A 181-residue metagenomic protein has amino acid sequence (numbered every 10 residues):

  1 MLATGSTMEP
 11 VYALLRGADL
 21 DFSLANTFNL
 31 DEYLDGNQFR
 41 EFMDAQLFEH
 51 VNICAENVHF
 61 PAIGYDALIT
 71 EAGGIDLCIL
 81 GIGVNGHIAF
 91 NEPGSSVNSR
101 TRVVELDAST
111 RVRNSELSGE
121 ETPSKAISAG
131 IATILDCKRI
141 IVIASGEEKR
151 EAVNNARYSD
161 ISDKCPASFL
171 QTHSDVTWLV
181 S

Functional and structural regions predicted by a protein language model:
M1-A18: Glycine-rich N-terminal segment of FAD-binding domains in flavoprotein oxidoreductases, spanning the beta-loop-helix
L2-T7, L80-V84, S145: Glycine-rich beta-strand-to-loop/alpha-helix junction loops that act as flexible
L14-F22, A45-Q46, P93-V103, Y158-I161: A glycine- and small-aliphatic-rich helix-loop capping segment at beta-alpha/alpha-beta transitions that lines
A18-N26, N52, T133-C137, L170-H173: Short, conserved loop/helix-junction motifs that constitute active-site signature segments in enzyme catalytic cores
D21-I79: Ligand-binding beta-strand-loop-alpha-helix segment within the catalytic cores of soluble metabolic enzymes
G73-N98: Glycine-rich phosphate-binding loop
A89-I131: Class I SAM-dependent methyltransferase SAM-binding "motif I" and its flanking Rossmann-like core
A132, D136-S181: ATP/nucleoside-binding phosphotransfer catalytic cores, i.e., glycine-rich phosphate-binding loops
